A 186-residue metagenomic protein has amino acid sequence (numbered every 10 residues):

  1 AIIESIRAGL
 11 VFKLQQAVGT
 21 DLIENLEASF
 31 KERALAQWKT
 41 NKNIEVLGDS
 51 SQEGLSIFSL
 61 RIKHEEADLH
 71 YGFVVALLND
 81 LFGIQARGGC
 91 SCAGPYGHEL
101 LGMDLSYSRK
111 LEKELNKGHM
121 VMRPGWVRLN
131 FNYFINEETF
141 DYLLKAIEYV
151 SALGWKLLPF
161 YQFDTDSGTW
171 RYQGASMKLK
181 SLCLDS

Functional and structural regions predicted by a protein language model:
I3-L22: Amphipathic alpha-helix from the class-I
F12, S56-A67, G83-R87, W126-F140: C-terminal, well-structured subdomains that either form a transmembrane helix-short loop-helix hairpin in multi-pass
V18-V75, R87-G97, L115-V121, L158-G168 (+1 more regions): Conserved small-domain helix->loop->beta segment predominantly found in fold-type I
H70-L81, L143-E148: Short amphipathic alpha-helices in soluble, non-transmembrane regions that often serve as interface/regulatory elements
D80-I84, G88-R109: Surface-exposed, low-hydrophobicity interaction/linker segments
L81-A86, I147-K156: A common structural junction motif
D104-M122, W126: Surface-exposed acidic, glycine/proline-enriched linker/cap segments that occur as 15-30-residue helix-coil
